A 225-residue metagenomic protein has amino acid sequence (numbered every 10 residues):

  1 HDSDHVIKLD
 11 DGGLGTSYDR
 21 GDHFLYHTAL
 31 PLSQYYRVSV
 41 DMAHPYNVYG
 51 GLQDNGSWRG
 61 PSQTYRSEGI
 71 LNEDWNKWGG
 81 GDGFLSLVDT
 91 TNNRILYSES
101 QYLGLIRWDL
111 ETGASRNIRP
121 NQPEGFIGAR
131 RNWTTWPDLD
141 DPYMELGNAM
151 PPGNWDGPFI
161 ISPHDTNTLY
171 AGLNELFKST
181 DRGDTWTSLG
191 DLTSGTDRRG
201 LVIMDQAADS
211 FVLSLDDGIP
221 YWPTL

Functional and structural regions predicted by a protein language model:
H1-L225: Beta-propeller blade termini and top-face loops
